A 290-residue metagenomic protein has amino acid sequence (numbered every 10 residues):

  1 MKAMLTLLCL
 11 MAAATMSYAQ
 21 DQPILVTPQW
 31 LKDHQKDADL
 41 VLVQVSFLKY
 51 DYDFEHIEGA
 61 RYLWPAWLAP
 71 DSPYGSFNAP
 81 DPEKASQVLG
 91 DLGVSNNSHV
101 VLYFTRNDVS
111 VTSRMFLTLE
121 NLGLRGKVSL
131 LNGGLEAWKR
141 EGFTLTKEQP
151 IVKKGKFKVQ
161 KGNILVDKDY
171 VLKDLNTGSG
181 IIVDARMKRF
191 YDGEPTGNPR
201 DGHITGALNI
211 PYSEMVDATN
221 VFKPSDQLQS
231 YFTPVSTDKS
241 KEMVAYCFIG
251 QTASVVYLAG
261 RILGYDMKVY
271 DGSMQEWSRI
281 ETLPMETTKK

Functional and structural regions predicted by a protein language model:
M4-A13: Sec-dependent N-terminal signal peptides
T15-A19: Sec/Tat signal peptide C-region and signal peptidase I cleavage site
Q20-D21, A69, L135-T205, P284-K290: Active-site neighborhoods of enzymes that stabilize oxyanions during catalysis
D21-D37: Short N-terminal segments immediately surrounding and downstream of signal-peptide cleavage
V41-S86: N-terminal, post-signal-peptide region of Sec/Tat-exported proteins
P70-V100, Y212-M243: Helix-loop module immediately N-terminal to the HCX5R catalytic loop in PTP-like cysteine phosphatase domains
P80-D169, D174, T252-K268, G272-S273: Thiolate-centered catalytic microenvironments shared by cysteine-dependent enzyme domains
L228-S230, S240-K290: C-terminal soluble interaction/assembly domains
